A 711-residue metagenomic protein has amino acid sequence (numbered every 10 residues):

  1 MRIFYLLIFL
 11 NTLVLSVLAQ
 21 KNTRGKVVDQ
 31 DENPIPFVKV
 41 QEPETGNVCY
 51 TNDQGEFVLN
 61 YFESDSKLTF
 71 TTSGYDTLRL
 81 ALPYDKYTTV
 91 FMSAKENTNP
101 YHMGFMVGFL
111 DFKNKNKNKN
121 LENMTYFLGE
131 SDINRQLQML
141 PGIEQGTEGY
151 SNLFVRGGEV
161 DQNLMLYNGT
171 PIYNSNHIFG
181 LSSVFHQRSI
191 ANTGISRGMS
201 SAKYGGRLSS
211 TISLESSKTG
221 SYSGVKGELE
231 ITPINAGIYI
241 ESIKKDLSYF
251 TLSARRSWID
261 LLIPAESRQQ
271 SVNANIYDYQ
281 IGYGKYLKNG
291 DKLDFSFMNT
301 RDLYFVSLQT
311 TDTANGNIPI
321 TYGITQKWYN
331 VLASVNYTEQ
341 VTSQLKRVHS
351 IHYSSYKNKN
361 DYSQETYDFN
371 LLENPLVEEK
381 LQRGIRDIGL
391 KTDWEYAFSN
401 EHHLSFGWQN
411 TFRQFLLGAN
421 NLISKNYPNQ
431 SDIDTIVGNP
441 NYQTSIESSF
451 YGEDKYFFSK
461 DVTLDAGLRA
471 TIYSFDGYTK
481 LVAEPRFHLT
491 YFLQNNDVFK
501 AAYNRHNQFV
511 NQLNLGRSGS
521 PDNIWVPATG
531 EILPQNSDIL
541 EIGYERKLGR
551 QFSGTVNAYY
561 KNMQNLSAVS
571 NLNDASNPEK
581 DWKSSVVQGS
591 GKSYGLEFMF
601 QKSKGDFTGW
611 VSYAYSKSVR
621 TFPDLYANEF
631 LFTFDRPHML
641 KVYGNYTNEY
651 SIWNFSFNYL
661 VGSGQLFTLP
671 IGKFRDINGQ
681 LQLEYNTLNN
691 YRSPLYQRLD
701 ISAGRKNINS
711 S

Functional and structural regions predicted by a protein language model:
L18-P100, Q145: Periplasm-facing N-terminal accessory domains of Gram-negative outer-membrane beta-barrel systems
Q41-P43, T71-Y75, P83-T125, N134-R135 (+3 more regions): Short, acidic, small-residue-rich periplasmic hinge/interaction motif at the N-terminus of Gram-negative outer-membrane
F109-N163, G169-S200, S217: Periplasmic N-terminal accessory/gating domains of Gram-negative outer-membrane beta-barrel systems
E241, G284, F632-S711: Conserved C-terminal beta-signal and adjacent last beta-strands/turns of outer-membrane beta-barrel proteins
I281-L303, I324-Y478, F492, F552-Y560 (+2 more regions): Face-selective signature of the C-terminal outer-membrane beta-barrel domain
Q309-A314, L422, N495-I539, Y560-K583 (+1 more regions): Surface-exposed extracellular loop regions of Gram-negative outer-membrane beta-barrel proteins, predominantly
R383, D387-K391, G438-T444, S449 (+4 more regions): Outer membrane beta-barrel strand-and-loop segments of large Gram-negative receptors, especially TonB-dependent
Y560-N562, K580, S584-I671: Gram-negative outer-membrane beta-barrel transporters
